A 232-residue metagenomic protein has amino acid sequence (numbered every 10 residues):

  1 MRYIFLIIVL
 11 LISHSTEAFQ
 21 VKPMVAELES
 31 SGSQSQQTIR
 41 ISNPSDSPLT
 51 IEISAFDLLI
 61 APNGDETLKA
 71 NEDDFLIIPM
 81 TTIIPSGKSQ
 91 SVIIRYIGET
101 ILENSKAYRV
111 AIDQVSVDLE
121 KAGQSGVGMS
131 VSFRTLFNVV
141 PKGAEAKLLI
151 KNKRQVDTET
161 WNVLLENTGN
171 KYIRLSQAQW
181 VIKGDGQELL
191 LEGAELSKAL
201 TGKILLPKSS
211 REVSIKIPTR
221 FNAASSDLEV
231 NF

Functional and structural regions predicted by a protein language model:
M1-I4: Positively charged n-region of N-terminal signal peptides that target proteins for export
S13-S15: N-terminal signal peptide c-region/cleavage motif recognized by signal peptidases
A18-S45, T81, A146-T160, G202: Beta-sheet-dominated interaction scaffolds and their linkers
Q37-N43, V92-I94, R109-D113, N162-N167: Buried hydrophobic-core signal for structured, non-transmembrane domains
D46-K69, K171-L189, N231-F232: Short acidic, flexible loop segments centered on an aromatic residue
E66-T100, L189-F221: Intrinsically disordered, low-complexity Pro/Gly/Ser/Thr-rich segments with frequent PxxP/GP/PP motifs and embedded
I97-L148, P218-F232: Terminal connector regions
S116-L189: A charged, solvent-exposed segment within the mature domains of Sec-exported extracytoplasmic proteins
